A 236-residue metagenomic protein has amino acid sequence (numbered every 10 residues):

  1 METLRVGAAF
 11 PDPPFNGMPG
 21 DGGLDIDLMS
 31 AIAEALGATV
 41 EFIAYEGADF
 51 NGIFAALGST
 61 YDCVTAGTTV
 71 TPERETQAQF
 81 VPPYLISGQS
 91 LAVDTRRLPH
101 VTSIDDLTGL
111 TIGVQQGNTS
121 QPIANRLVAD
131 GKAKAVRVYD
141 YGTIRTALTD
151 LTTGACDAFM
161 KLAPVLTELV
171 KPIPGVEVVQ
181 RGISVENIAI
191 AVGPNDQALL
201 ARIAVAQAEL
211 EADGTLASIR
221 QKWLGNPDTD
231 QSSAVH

Functional and structural regions predicted by a protein language model:
M1-G67, T76: Extracytoplasmic small-molecule ligand-binding "clamshell" domains of the periplasmic binding protein/Venus flytrap
G7-D12, A44-F50, S59-P72, D94 (+4 more regions): Beta->alpha turn/N-cap motifs
A9-P11, I86-S90, A163, T167-A208 (+1 more regions): Periplasmic-binding protein-like
M29-E41, S120-D140, V170-K171, N226: Ligand-binding cleft/hinge of the Venus flytrap
E41-A55, P99-H100, V138-T149, E186: Short helix-initiation/N-cap motifs at beta->coil->alpha
N51-G52, G67-Q77, I123-R126, D150-S184: A ligand-binding cleft/hinge motif common to bilobed small-molecule-binding domains
V93-I112: Flexible hinge/capping segments at coil-to-helix
Q207-W223: Periplasmic-binding protein-like
